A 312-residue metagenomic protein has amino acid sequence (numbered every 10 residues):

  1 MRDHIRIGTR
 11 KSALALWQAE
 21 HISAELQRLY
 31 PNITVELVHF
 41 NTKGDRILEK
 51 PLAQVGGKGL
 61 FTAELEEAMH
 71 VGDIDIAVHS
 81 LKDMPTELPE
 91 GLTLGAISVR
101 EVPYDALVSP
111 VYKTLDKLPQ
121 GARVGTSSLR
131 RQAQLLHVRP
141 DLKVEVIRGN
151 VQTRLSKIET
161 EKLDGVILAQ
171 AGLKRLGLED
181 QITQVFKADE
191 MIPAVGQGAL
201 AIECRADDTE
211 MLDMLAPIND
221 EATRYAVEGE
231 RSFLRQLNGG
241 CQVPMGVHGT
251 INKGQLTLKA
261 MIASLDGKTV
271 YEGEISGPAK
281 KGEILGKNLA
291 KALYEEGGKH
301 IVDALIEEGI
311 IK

Functional and structural regions predicted by a protein language model:
R2-I47, Q54, T62, R139-K312: Small-molecule-sensing regulatory modules
K50-D75: Short, structured active-site "lid" loops
G72, Q120, E161: Structured loop/turn residues at beta-strand edges in well-structured enzyme cores
I74-V78, D164-G165: Short, Asp-centered acidic motifs that coordinate Mg2+ and/or phosphate in catalytic or ligand-binding sites
L81-K82, E90-L142: A conserved helix-loop-strand patch within extracytoplasmic ligand-binding domains of the periplasmic binding
L81-M84, A171-L173: Short glycine-rich anion-binding loops that position phosphate/pyrophosphate groups of nucleotides and phosphorylated
E87, Q134, L176-G177: Glycine/Thr-rich phosphate-binding loops of Rossmann-like dinucleotide-binding domains
